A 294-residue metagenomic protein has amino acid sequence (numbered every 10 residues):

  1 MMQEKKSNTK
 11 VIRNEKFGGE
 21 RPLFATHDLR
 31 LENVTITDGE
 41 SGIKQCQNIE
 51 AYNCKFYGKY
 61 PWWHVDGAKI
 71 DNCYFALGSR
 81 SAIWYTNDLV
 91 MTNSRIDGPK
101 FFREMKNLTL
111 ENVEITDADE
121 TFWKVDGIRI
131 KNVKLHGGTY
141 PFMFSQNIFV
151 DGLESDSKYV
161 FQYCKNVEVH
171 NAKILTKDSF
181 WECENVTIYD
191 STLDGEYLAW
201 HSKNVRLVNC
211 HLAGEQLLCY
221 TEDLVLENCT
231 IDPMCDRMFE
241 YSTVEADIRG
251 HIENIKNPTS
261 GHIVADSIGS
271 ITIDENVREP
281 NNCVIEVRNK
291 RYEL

Functional and structural regions predicted by a protein language model:
M1-L294: Long, distal/terminal scaffolding or interaction modules with repetitive or compositionally biased sequence
